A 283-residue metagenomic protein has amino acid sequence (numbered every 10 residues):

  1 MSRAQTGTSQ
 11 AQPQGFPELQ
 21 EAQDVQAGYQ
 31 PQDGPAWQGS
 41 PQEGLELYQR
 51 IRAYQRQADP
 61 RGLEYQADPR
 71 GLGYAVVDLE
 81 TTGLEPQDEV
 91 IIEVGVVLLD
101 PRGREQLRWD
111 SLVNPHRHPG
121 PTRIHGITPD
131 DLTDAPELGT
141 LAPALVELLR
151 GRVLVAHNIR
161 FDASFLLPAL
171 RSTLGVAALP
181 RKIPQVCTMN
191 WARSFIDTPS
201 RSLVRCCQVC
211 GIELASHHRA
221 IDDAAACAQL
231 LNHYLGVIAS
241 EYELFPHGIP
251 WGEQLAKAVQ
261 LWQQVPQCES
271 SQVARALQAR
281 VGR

Functional and structural regions predicted by a protein language model:
S2-Q10, G15-E18, G28-Y29, D33-Q66 (+1 more regions): Acidic two-metal-ion nuclease catalytic site recognized across multiple nuclease folds, prominently DnaQ/RNase D-T
Q20-Q23: Short, low-complexity, charge-dense intrinsically disordered segments
Y29, W37-I183, D197-H218: Conserved non-catalytic scaffold segment of RNase H-like nuclease domains
V153-L170, R201-C268: Acidic, Mg2+-coordinating catalytic module of metal-dependent nucleases/exonucleases that use a two-metal-ion mechanism
M189-I196: An acidic intrinsically disordered interaction segment
